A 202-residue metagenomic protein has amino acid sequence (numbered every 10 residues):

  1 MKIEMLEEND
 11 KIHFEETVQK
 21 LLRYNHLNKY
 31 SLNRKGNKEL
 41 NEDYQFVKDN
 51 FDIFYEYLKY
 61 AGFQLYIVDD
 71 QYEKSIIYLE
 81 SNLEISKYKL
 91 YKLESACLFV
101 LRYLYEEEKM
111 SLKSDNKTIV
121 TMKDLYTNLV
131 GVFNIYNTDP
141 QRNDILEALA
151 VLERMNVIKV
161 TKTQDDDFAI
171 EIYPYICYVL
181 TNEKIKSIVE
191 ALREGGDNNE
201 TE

Functional and structural regions predicted by a protein language model:
M1-L83: Eukaryotic partner-binding/assembly regions in large regulatory complexes
K29-E39, L112-V130: Short acidic, hydrophobic short linear motifs in intrinsically disordered regions
K35-V47, T127-R142: Short helix-coil junctions and helix-kink-helix linkers
F46-F54, Y136-R154: Short amphipathic alpha-helical interaction segments
E56-K117: Short basic alpha-helical hairpin corresponding to helix-turn-helix/winged-helix-like nucleic-acid-binding
A61-V68, L149, E153-Q164: A short, conserved structural fragment
E80-N82, T163-K186: Short, cationic-aromatic polyanion-contact patches
Y88-K89, P174-E202: Short, amphipathic alpha-helical interaction segments positioned at domain boundaries
